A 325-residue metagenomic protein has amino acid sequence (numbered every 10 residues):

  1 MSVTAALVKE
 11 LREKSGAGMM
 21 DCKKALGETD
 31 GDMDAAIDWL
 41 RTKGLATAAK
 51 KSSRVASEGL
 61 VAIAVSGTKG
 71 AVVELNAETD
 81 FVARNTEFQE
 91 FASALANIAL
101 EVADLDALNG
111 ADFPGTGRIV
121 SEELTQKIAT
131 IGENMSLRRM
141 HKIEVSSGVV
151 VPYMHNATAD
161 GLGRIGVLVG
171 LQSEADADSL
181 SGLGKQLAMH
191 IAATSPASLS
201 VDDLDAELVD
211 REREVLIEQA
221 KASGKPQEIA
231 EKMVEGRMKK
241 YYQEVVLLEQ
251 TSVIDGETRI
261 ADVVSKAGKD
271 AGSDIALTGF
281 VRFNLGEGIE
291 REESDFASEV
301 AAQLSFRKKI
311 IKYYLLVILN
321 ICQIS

Functional and structural regions predicted by a protein language model:
S2-I311: N-terminal assembly/interaction segments in proteins that build large macromolecular machines
